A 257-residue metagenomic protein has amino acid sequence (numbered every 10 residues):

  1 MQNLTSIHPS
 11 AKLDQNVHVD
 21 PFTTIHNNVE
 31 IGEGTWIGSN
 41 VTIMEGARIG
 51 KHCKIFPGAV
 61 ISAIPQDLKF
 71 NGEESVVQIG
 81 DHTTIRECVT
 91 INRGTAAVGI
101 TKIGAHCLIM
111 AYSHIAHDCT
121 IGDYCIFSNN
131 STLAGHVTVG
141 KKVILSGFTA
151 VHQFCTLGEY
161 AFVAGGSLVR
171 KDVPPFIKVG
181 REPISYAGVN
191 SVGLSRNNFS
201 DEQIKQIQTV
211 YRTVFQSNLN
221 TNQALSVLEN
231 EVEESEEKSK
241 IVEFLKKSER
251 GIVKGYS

Functional and structural regions predicted by a protein language model:
M1-G180, I184-S185: Structural signal for interior beta-strand "rungs" in well-ordered beta-sheet cores of soluble enzyme domains
M1-L4, P9-S10, Q15-N16, H52 (+6 more regions): Terminal amphipathic alpha-helical/low-complexity segments used for targeting or macromolecular assembly
